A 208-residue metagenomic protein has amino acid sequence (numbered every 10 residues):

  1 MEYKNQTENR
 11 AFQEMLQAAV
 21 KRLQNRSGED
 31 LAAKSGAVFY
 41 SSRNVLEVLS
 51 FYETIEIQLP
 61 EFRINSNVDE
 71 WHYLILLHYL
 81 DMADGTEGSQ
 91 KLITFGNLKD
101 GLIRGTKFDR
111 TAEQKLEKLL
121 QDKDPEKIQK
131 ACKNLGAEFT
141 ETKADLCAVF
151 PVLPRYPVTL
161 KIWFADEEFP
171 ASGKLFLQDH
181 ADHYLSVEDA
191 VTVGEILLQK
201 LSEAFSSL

Functional and structural regions predicted by a protein language model:
M1-R43, I75, L80-E138: Short Lys/Arg-enriched alpha/beta "domain-start" segment
D30-I57, E138-F164: Amphipathic, interaction-prone secondary-structure segments
L46-E47, L102-K107, A112-E117, E141-A144 (+2 more regions): Domain-length accessory/inserted modules outside core catalytic folds
E53-L77, W163-E188: Intrinsically disordered, low-complexity regulatory segments enriched in Ser/Thr/Pro and charged residues
S66, Q114, K118-Q121, L146 (+1 more regions): Short, charged/polar micro-motifs that form catalytic or ligand-binding hotspots
E70-G85, T192-K200: Short, hydrophobic/amphipathic alpha-helical patches that form generic packing surfaces within helical domains
K123-H183: Conserved binding-pocket/active-site segment within a compact domain
Q178-L208: A recognition module on extended beta-rich or small alphabeta surfaces enriched in W/G with H and D/E
